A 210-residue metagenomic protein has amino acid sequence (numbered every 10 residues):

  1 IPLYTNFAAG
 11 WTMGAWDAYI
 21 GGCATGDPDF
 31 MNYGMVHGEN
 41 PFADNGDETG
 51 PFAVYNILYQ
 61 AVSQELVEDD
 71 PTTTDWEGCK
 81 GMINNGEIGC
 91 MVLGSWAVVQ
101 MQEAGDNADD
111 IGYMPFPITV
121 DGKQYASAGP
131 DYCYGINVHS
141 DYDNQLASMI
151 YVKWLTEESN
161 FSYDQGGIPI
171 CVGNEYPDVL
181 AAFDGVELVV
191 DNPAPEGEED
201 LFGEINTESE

Functional and structural regions predicted by a protein language model:
I1-N40, I88: Extracytoplasmic/periplasmic solute-binding protein
T12-W16, P51-L58, C79, A97 (+1 more regions): Stable alpha-helical elements in mature extracytoplasmic
G34-P71: Glycine-centered hinge/linker elements that transmit conformational signals in sensory and ligand-binding systems
Q64, E103-I170: Extracytoplasmic/periplasmic substrate-recognition and gating elements
D70-N84: Short helix-initiation/N-cap motifs at beta->coil->alpha
W76, L93-V98, P130-Y132: Beta->alpha turn/N-cap motifs
N84-L93, D109: Alpha-to-beta junction loops
S127, Q165-I170, E187-E210: C-terminal capping/gating helix-and-loop segments adjacent to ligand/active sites or protein-protein/ligand interfaces
